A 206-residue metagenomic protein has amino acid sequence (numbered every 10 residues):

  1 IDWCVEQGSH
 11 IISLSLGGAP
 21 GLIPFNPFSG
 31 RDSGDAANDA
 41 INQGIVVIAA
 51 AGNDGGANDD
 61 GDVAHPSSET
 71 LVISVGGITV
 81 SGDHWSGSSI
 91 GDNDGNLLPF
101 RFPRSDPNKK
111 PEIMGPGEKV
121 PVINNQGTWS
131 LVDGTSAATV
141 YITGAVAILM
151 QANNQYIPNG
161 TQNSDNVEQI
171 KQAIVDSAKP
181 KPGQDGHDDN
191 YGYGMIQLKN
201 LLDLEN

Functional and structural regions predicted by a protein language model:
I1-L71, N108, I123-Y141, H187-N190: Substrate-binding/access-modulating region of protease and related hydrolase catalytic domains
H10, G117-G186: Hydrolase catalytic cores
G17-A19, A51-G55, I78-S81, D176-P180: Acidic, glycine-rich active-site loops and adjacent beta-strand->loop/helix elements that engage anionic groups
I23-F28, D94-R104, Q155-S164: Intrinsically disordered, low-complexity Ser/Thr- and acidic-rich flexible linkers and loops, especially at boundaries
R31, D35-N38, D60, D83 (+2 more regions): Extracytoplasmic low-complexity repetitive segments enriched in small/polar residues
G52, L198-N206: Secreted peptidase-domain scaffold signal
A64-Q151, N200: Extracellular S/T/G-rich loop segment that most often corresponds to the catalytic His/Ser-adjacent loop
G192-L198: Charged C-terminal helix
